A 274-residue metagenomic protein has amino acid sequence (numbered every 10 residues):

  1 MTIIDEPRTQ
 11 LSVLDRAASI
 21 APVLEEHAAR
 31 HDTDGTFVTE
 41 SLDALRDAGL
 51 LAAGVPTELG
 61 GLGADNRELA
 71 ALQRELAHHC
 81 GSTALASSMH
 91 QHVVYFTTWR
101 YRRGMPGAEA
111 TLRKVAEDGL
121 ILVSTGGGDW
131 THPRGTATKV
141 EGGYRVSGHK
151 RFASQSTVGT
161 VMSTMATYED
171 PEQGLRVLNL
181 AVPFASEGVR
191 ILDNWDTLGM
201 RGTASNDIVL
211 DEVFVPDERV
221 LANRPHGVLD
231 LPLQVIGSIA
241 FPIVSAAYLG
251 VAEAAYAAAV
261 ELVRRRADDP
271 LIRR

Functional and structural regions predicted by a protein language model:
T2-V55, G61-A71, A246-R274: Alpha-helical interface subdomain recognition
T39-D47, A52-V158: Glycine-rich flavin
Y101-R103, V140-E141, Y168-P171, F184-E187 (+1 more regions): Short loop segments at secondary-structure junctions
L122-V123, N194-L198: Short, P/G- and charge-enriched loop/turn segments at secondary-structure junctions
P133, V158-T160, R176, A185 (+2 more regions): A generic structural signal for well-ordered coil/turn residues at beta-strand boundaries that shape enzyme active-site
Y144, K150-A153, T164-Y168, F214 (+2 more regions): Helix-rich catalytic cores of soluble enzyme domains
H149-I191: A short core secondary-structure module
T197-R274: Glycine-rich beta->alpha junctions and the first turn(s) of the following alpha-helix
